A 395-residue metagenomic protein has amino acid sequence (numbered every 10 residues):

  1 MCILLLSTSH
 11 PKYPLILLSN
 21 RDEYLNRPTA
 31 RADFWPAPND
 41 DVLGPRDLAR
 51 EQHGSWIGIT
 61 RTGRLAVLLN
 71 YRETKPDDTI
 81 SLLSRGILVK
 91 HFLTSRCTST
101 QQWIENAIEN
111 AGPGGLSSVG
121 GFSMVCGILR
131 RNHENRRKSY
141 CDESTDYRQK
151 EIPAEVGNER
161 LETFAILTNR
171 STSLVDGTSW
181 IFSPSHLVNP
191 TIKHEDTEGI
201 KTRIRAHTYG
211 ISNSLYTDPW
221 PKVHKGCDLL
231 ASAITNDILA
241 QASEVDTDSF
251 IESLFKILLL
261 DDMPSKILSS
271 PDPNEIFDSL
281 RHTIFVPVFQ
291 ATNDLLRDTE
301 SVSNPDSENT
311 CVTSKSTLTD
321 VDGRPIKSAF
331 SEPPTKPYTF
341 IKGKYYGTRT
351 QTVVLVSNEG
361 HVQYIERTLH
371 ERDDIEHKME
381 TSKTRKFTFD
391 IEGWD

Functional and structural regions predicted by a protein language model:
M1-D395: N-terminal nucleophile
